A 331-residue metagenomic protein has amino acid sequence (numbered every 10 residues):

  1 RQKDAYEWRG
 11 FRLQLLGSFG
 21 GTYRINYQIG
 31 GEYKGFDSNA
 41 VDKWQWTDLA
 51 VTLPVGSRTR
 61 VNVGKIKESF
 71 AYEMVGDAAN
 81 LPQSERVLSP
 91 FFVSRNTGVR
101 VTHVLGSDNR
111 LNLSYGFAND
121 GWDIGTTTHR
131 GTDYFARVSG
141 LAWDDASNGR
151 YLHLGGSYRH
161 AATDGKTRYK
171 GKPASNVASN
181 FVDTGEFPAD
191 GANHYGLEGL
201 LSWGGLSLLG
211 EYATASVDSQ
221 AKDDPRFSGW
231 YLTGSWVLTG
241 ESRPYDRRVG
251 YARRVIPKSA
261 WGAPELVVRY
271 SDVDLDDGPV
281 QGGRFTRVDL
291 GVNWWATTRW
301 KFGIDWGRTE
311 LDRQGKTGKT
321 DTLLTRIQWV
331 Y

Functional and structural regions predicted by a protein language model:
R1-D164, F227-K258, A263-G278, T286: Outer membrane beta-barrel
N39, R150, Y158, G165-Y331: Outer-membrane beta-barrel pore domains
